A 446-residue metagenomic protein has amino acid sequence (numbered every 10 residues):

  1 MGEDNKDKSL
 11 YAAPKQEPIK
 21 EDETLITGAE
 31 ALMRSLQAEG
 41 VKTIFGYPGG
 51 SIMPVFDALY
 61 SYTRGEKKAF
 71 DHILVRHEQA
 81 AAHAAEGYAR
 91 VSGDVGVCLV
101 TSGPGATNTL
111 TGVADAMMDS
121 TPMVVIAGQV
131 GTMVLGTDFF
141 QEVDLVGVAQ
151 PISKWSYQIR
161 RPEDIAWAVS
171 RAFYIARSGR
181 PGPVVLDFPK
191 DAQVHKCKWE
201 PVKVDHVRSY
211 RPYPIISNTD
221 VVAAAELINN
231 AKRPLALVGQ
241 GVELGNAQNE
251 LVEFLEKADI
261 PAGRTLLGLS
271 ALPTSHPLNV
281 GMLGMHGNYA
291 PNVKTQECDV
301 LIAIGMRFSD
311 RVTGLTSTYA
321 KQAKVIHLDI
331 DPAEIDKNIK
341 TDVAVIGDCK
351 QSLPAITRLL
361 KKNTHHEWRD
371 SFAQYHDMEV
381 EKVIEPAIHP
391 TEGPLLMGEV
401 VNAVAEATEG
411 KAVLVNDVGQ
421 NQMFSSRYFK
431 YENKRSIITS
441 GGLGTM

Functional and structural regions predicted by a protein language model:
G2, D7, A31-V41, G87-G93 (+6 more regions): Glycine-rich phosphate/diphosphate-binding loops that line cofactor/substrate pockets in enzymes
G2-E23, E163, Q322-V418: Phosphate/pyrophosphate-binding active-site segments
A29-M33, Q37-A38, V55-L59, H376-M446: Active-site diphosphate/adenylate-binding microenvironment
I44-P48, I126-A127, D187, D259-L266 (+1 more regions): Short internal beta-strands
M53-T132, Y289-S309, M423-M446: Thiamine diphosphate
R90, Q240-I326, R427-M446: Glycine-rich, anion-gripping cofactor-binding loops and their flanking helix/strand elements in enzyme active sites
F140-G179, E297, V343, S352 (+2 more regions): Conserved thiamine diphosphate
I175-N230, E381-I384: Conformationally flexible catalytic loops at phosphate/diphosphate-handling active centers
